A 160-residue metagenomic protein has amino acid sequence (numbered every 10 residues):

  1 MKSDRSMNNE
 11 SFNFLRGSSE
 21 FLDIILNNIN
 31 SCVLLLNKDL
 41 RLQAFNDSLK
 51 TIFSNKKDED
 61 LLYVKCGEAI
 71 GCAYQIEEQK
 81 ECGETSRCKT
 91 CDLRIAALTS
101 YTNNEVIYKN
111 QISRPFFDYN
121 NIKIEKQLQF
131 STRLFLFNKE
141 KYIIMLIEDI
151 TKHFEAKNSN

Functional and structural regions predicted by a protein language model:
N8-S19, I150-N160: Interdomain signal-transducing alpha-helical coiled-coil linkers
F12-S54: Sensory modules in modular signal-transduction proteins
N28, N37, L61, C88 (+2 more regions): A generic fold-level signal
K50-E81: PAS and related sensory helical modules
E84-Q129, K141: Per-ARNT-Sim (PAS) sensory domains and their PAS-associated C-terminal
L134-N160: Sensory coupling linkers of modular signal transduction proteins
